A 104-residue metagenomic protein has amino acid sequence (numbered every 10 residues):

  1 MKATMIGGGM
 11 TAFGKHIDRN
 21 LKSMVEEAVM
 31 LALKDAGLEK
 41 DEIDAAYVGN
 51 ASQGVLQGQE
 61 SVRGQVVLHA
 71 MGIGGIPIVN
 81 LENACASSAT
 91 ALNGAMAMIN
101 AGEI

Functional and structural regions predicted by a protein language model:
M1-K22, L31: Condensing-enzyme catalytic core mediating Claisen C-C bond formation in acyl metabolism
T4, H16, Q53-I104: Conserved catalytic cysteine-centered active-site region of acyl-thioester-dependent Claisen-condensing enzymes
G9-T11, G49, A84: Short, solvent-exposed coil/turn elements at secondary-structure transition points
R19, S23-E26, E42-V48, Q53-G54 (+1 more regions): Metallocofactor- and cofactor-centric catalytic cores in central/energy metabolism, strongly enriched
V25-M30, A89-L92: Short, hydrophobic/amphipathic alpha-helical packing segments that form internal helix faces or helix-helix interfaces
M30-D44: Phosphate/pyrophosphate-binding loops at sites that engage ATP/ADP/AMP, CoA/4′-phosphopantetheine, polyphosphate
